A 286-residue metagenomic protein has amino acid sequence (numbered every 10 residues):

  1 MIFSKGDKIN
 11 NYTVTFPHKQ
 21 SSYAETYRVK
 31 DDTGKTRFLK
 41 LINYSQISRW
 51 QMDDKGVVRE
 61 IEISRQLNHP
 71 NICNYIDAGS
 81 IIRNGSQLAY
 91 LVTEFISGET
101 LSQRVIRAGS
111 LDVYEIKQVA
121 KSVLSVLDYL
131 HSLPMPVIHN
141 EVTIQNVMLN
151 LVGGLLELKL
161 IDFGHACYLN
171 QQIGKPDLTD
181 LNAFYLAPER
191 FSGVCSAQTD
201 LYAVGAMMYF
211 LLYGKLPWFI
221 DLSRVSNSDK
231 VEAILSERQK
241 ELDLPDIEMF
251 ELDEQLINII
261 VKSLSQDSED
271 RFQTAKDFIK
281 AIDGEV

Functional and structural regions predicted by a protein language model:
S48-Q66: AlphaC helix of the eukaryotic protein kinase fold
D77-S80: A short, aromatic-enriched beta-strand patch in the conserved N-lobe beta-sheet of the protein kinase catalytic domain
N84-T100: Conserved short submotifs of the Hanks-type protein kinase catalytic core that shape the nucleotide-binding pocket
L101-L111: AlphaC helix of the protein kinase catalytic domain
V119-A120: Activation segment signature within eukaryotic-like protein kinase domains
H131-N150: Catalytic-loop of the protein kinase fold
K175-E189: Conserved activation segment of eukaryotic-like protein kinases, specifically the C-terminal portion of the activation
